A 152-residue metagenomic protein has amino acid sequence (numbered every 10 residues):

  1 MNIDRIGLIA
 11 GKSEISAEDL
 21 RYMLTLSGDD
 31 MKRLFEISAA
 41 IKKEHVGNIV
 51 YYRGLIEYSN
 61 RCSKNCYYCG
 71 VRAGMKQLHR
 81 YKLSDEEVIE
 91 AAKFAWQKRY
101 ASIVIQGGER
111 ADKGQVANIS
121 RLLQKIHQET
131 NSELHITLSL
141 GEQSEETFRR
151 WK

Functional and structural regions predicted by a protein language model:
M1-S59, K64: Flexible, acidic/Gly-rich N-terminal and inter-domain linker regions that tether and position cofactor-handling modules
A10, S27, K42, G70 (+2 more regions): Structural signal for hydrophobic packing residues in well-ordered secondary-structure cores of soluble enzyme domains
I15-L20, M31-K32, Y68-G70, Y100-V104 (+1 more regions): Generic detector of short, locally flexible boundary/turn motifs and exposed helical patches
D19-L20, F35-G47, C69-R80, S132-G141: Short charge-dense sequence patches
D19-L24, Y67, F94, F148-K152: Non-transmembrane, interaction-prone segments in cytosolic or luminal domains
G47-E87: Canonical Radical SAM [4Fe-4S] cluster-binding loop centered on the CxxxCxxC motif and its immediate flanking residues
A73-I89, A95-K152: Core AdoMet radical
